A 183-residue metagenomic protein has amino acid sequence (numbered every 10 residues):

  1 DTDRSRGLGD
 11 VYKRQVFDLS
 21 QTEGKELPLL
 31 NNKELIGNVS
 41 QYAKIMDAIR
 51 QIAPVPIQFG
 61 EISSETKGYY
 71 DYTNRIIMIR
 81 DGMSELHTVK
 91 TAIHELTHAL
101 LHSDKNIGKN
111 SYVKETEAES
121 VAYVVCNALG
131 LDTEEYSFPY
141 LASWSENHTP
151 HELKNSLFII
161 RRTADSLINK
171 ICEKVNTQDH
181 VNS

Functional and structural regions predicted by a protein language model:
D1-Y12: Single conserved hydrophobic/aromatic residue that forms the stacking wall/gate of nucleotide- or nucleobase-binding
S5, E61-S64, R75, A92 (+2 more regions): Catalytic phosphate/metal-binding cores of nucleic-acid and nucleotide-processing enzymes, i.e., regions that mediate
K25-M46: Cytoplasm-facing regions of membrane-associated proteins and arrestin-like adaptors
I45-N74: Catalytic zinc-binding patch centered on the HExxH motif and its immediate surroundings that defines zinc-dependent
I77-T91, I107-Y112: Short pre-active-site segment immediately N-terminal to the catalytic Zn-binding motif
K90-S103, A118: Active-site recognition of the HExxH zinc-binding catalytic motif
V113-A128: An active-site-proximal "capping" alpha-helix that borders the catalytic cofactor pocket
C126-S183: Long, well-structured alpha-helical subdomains associated with metal-dependent extracellular/ecto-lumenal hydrolases
